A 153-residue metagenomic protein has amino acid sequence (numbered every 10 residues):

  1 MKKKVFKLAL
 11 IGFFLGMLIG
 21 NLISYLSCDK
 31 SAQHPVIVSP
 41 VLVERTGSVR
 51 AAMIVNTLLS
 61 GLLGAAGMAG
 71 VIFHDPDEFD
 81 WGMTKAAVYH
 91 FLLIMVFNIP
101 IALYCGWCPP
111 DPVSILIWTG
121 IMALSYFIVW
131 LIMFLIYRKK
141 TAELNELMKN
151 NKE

Functional and structural regions predicted by a protein language model:
M1-L15: Alpha-helical transmembrane segments and their helix-start/interface "positive-inside/aromatic belt" motifs in integral
L15-I23, L63, G67, L93-I101 (+2 more regions): Alpha-helical transmembrane segments of multipass membrane proteins
L22-V36: Membrane-helix interface motif
A32-R50: Perimembrane loop-to-helix junctions flanking transmembrane segments
G47-I99: The feature represents the first ordered module of a protein
A87-I117: Hydrophobic alpha-helical transmembrane segments of integral membrane proteins
P109-K139: Alpha-helical membrane-associated segments of multi-pass integral membrane proteins
E143-E153: Short, highly charged, low-complexity non-transmembrane loops/tails of multi-pass membrane proteins
